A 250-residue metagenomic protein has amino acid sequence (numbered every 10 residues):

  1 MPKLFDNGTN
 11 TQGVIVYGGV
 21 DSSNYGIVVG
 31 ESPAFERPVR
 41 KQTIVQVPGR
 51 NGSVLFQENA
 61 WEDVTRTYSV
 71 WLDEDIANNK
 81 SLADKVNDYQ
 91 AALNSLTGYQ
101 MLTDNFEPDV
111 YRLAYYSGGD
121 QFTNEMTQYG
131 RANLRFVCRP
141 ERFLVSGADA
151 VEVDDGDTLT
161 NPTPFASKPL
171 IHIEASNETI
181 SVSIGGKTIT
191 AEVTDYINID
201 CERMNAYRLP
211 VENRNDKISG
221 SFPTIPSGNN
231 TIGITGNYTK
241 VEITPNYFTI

Functional and structural regions predicted by a protein language model:
M1-Q46: Polar/acidic, low-complexity leader/linker segments enriched in S/T/G and N/D
K3-G8, W71-S117: Short, acidic/charged, Gly/Pro-enriched secondary-structure junctions
N7-G8, V137-R139, T224: Mixed-charge, glycine-accented linear interaction segment located at domain edges/termini
K41-P48, Q57-W61: Compositionally biased P/S/T/G-rich terminal and signal peptide-adjacent segments that lie outside catalytic cores
G52-N79, Q128-R142, N230: Oligomerization/assembly interface segments of phage tail-like spikes and tubes
A60-V64, N94-L96, M126-G130, T163-F165 (+2 more regions): Solvent-exposed loop and beta-edge segments used for protein-protein assembly and interaction
G98-R142: Short beta-strand and beta-hairpin "edge-sheet" elements
L144-I250: Intrinsically disordered, low-complexity segments enriched in serine, threonine, and glycine
